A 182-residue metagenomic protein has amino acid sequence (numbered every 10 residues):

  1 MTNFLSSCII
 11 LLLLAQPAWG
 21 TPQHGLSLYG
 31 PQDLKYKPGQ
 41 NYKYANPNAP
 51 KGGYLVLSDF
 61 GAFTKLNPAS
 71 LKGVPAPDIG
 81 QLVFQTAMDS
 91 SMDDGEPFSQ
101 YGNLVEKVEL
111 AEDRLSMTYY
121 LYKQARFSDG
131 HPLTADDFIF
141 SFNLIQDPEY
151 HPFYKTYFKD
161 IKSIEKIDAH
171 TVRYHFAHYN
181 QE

Functional and structural regions predicted by a protein language model:
M1-T2: N-terminal secretory signal peptides that target proteins for export/translocation
S6-Q16: Bacterial N-terminal signal peptides
Q16, S91, D147-P148: Polar helix-capping/helix-linker motif
T21-D113, N143: N-terminal lobe/hinge region of extracytoplasmic solute-binding protein
K35, A45-P50, S70-D78, K107-H151 (+2 more regions): Aromatic- and charge-enriched surface segment that lines or borders ligand/interaction sites
F63-L66, R126-F127, N180-E182: Primarily extracytoplasmic ectodomains and periplasmic/lumenal surface modules that are beta-strand-rich
Q100-Y101, Y154-F158: Short, glycine-/polar-rich solvent-exposed loops and beta-turns at beta-strand/coil boundaries
T156-E182: Surface-exposed binding/hinge segments that line and control ligand-binding clefts or catalytic entry sites
